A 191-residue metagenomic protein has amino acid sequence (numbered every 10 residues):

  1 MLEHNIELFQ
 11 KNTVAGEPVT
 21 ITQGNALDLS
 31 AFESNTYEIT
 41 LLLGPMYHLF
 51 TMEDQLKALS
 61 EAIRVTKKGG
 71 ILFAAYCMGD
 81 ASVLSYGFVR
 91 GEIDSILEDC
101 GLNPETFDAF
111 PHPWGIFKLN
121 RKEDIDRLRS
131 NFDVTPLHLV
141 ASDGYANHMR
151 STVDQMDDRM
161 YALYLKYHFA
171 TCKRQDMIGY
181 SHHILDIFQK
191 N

Functional and structural regions predicted by a protein language model:
M1-L29: Class I SAM-dependent methyltransferase SAM/SAH-binding core
L27-T40: A short acidic, Gly/Pro-enriched loop at the edge of an enzyme's catalytic core that lines a small-molecule cofactor
E38-E53: A short SAM/SAH-binding and catalytic strip from SAM-dependent methyltransferases
L56-I71: A short glycine-rich, Lys/Arg-flanked "PGG" loop and its adjoining helix->strand segment in the class I
I71-L102: Conserved class I S-adenosyl-L-methionine
D94-F117: C-terminal alpha-helical "lid/dimerization" subdomain adjacent to the S-adenosyl-L-methionine
W114-D133, L139: Short alpha-helix
L137-N191: A C-terminal cap/extension of S-adenosyl-L-methionine-dependent methyltransferases that defines the acceptor-substrate
